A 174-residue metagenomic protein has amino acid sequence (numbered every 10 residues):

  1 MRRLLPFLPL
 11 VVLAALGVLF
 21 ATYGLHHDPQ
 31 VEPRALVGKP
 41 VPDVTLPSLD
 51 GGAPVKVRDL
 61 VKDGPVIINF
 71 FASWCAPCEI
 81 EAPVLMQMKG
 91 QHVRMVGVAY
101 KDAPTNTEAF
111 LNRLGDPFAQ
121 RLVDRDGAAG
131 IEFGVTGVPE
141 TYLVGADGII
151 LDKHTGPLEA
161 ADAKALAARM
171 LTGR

Functional and structural regions predicted by a protein language model:
M1-P47, R174: N-terminal targeting signals for export/organelle localization
P6-F7, N112-P117, D124-R174: Thiol/disulfide oxidoreductase modules built on the thioredoxin-like
P42-T45, F71, V96, I131: Conserved Rossmann-like nucleotide-binding pocket used by diverse enzymes that bind dinucleotide cofactors
V44-I67: A short beta-strand-turn-helix
G64-V66, F71-W74, G137: Short pre-active-site segment immediately N-terminal to redox-active cysteine/selenocysteine motifs in thiol-based
I67-I68, M95, T141: Hydrophobic beta-strand anchors of alpha/beta hydrolase catalytic cores
S73-I80, E140: C-type cytochrome heme c attachment motif
E79-G115, R125-I131: Structural microenvironment flanking redox-active thiols in thiol-disulfide oxidoreductases
